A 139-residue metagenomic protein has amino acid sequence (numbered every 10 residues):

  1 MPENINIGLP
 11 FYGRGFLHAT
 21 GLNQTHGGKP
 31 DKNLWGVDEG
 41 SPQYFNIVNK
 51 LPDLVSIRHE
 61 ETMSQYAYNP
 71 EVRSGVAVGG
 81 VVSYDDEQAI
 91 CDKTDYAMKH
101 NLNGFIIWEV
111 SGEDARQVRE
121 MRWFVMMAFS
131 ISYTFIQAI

Functional and structural regions predicted by a protein language model:
E3-L9: Active-site-proximal substrate-binding groove within the catalytic cores of carbohydrate-active enzymes
I7, A97, F105: Conserved, mostly hydrophobic/aromatic
L9, E109-S111: Active-site proximal loops enriched in glycine and acidic residues that flank catalytic Cys/His/Asp and coordinate
L9-Y96, R122-I139: Glycan-binding loop/region signatures in secreted carbohydrate-active enzymes
R14-F16, E113-R116: Flexible loop/turn segments at secondary-structure boundaries
G79-V81, D114-Q117: Chitinase-like catalytic core of GlcNAc-active glycosidases
